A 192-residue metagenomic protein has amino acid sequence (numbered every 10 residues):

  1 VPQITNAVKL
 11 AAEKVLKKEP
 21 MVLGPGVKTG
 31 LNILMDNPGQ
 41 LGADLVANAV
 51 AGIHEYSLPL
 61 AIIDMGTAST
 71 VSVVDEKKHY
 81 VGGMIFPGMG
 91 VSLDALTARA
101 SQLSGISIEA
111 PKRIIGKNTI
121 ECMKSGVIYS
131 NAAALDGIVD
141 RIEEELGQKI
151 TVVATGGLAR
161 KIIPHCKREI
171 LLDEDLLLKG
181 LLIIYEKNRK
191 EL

Functional and structural regions predicted by a protein language model:
V1-A61, E76-L192: Nucleotide/phosphate-binding catalytic cleft detector across ATP-hydrolyzing and phosphate-transferring enzymes
A47, T67-S69: Short, glycine/acidic-enriched loop or turn micro-motifs at the edges of active sites
I62, S69-V74: Short beta-strand scaffold segments in enzyme catalytic cores
